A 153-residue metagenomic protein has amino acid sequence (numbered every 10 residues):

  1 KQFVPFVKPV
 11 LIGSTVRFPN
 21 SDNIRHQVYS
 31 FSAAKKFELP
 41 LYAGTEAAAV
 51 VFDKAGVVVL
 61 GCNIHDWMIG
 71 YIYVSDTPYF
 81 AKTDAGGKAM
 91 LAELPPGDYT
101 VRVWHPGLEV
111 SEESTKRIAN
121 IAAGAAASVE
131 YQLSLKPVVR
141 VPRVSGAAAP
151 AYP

Functional and structural regions predicted by a protein language model:
K1-P153: Extracytoplasmic copper-binding redox domains, predominantly the cupredoxin/blue-copper superfamily
